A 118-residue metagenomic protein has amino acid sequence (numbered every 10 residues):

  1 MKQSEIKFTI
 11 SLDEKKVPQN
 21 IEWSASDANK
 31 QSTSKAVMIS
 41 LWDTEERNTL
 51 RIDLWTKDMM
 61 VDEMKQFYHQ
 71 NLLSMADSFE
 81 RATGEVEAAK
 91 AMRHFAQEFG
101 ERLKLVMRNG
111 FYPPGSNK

Functional and structural regions predicted by a protein language model:
M1, A28-Q31, P113-K118: Intrinsically disordered, low-complexity linkers and terminal tails enriched in Pro/Gly and often acidic or mixed-charge
M1-F8: Structured beta-strand/loop patches that form or line metal/cofactor-binding pockets in enzymes
L12-D13: Short, acidic, Ser/Thr-enriched surface-loop or helix-capping motifs
Q19-G84: Active-site- and interface-proximal helix/loop "cap" or "latch" segments in soluble metabolic and energy-transducing
D77-K118: C-terminal charged interaction modules
